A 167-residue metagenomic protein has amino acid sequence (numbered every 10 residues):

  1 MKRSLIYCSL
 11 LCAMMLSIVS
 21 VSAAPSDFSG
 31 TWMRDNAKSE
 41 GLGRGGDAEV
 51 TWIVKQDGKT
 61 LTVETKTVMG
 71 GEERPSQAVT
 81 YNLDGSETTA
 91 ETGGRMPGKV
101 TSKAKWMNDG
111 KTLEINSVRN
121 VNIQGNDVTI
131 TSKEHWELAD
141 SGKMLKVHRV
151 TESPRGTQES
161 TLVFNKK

Functional and structural regions predicted by a protein language model:
M1-Y7: Positively charged n-region of N-terminal signal peptides that target proteins for export
K2, S17-S20: Intrinsic low-complexity, intrinsically disordered segments enriched in polar/basic residues
Y7-C8, W32: Short helix-onset patch at the extreme N-terminus, typifying the N->h transition of secretory signal peptides
C8-I18: Bacterial N-terminal signal peptides
A23-K167: Hydrophobic small-molecule pocket/channel-lining residues, especially in calycin-type beta-barrels
